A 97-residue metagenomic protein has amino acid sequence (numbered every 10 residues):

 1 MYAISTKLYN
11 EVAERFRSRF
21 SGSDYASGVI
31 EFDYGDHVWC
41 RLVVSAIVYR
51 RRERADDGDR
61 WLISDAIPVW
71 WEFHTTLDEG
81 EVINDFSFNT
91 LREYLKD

Functional and structural regions predicted by a protein language model:
Y2-D24, V29, E53-D97: Acidic, low-complexity intrinsically disordered segments
F32-R52, L77: Beta-strand elements of well-folded, non-transmembrane domains
